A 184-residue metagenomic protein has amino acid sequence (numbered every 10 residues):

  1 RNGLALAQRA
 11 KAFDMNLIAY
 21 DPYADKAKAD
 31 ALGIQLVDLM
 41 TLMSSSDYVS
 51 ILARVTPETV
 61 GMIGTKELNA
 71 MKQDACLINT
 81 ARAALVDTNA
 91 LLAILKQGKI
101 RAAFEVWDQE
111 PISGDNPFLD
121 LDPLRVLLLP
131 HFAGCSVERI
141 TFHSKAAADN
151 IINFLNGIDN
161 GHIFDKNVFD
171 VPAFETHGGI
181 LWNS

Functional and structural regions predicted by a protein language model:
N2: Hydrophobic/small residue at the entry helix of a nucleotide-binding pocket
L6, A10, M71: Aromatic pocket-lining residues of Rossmann-like dinucleotide-binding sites
A7, M15-N16: Residues at the starts of beta-strands that form the adenosine-phosphate
F13, L32, L121-D122: Short, structured coil segments at secondary-structure junctions
A19: Conserved SAM-binding motif I beta-strand of class I
P22-P117: Rossmann-like adenosine-cofactor binding region
D74-S184: Rossmann-like dinucleotide-binding domain for NAD(H)/NADP(H)
